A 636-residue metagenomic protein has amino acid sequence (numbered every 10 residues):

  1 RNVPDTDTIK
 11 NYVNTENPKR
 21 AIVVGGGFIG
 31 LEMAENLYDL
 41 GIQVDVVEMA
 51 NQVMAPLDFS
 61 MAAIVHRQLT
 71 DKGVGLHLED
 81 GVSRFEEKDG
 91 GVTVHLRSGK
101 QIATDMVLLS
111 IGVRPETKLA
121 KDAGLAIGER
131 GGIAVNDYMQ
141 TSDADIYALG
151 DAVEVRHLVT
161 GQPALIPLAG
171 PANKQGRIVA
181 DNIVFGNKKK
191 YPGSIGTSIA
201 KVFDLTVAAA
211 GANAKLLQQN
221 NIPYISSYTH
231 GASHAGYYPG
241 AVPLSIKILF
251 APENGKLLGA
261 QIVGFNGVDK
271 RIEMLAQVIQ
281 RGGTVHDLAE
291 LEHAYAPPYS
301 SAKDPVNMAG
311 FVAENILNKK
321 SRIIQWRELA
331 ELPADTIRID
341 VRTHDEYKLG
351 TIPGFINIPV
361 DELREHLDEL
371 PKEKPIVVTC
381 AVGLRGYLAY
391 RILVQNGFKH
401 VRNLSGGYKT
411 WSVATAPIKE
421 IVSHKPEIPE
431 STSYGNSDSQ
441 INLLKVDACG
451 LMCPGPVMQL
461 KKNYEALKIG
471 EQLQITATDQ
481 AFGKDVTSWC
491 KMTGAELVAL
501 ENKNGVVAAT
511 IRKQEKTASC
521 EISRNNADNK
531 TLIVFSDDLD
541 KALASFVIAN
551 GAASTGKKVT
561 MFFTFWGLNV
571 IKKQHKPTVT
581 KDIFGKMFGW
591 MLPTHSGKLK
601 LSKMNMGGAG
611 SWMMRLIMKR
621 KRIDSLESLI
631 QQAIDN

Functional and structural regions predicted by a protein language model:
R1-L40, G75, V135-D137, I356-V360 (+1 more regions): Glycine-rich dinucleotide-binding loop and its adjacent helix/turn
R1-N17, T93-H95, K100-D181, M274 (+2 more regions): FAD-site-proximal beta/loop scaffold in flavoenzymes
V23-V24, V378, I475: Hydrophobic Val/Ile/Leu positions in short beta-strands of Rossmann-like dinucleotide-binding domains
Y38-V135: A Rossmann-like FAD-binding core segment of flavoenzymes
A152-N266, P297-S301, P305-E331, T336 (+1 more regions): Mid-to-C-terminal Rossmann-like scaffold of FAD/NAD(P)H-dependent oxidoreductases
H286-R327, L332-I337, H344-V377, A381-V446 (+2 more regions): Rhodanese-like catalytic fold shared by cysteine-dependent sulfurtransferases and DSP/PTP-type phosphatases
A448-P454, T531-L543, I617-R620: Short, glycine-rich nucleotide/cofactor-binding loops
A495-E501, V579-S625: A glycine-rich helix N-cap at a beta->alpha junction
